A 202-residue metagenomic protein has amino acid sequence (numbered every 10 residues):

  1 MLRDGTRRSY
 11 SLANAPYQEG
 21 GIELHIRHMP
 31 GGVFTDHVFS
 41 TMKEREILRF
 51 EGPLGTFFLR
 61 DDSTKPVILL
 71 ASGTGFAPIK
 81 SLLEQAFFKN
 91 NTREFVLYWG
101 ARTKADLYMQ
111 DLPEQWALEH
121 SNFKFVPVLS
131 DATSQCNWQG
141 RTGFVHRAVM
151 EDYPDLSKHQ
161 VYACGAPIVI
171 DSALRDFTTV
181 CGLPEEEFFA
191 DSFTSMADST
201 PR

Functional and structural regions predicted by a protein language model:
M1-E46, R102-T103, L129-D131: Ferredoxin-reductase
G52-T64: A short, basic/flexible loop-to-alpha-helix module at the beginning of a structural domain
P66-I68, V96, Q160: Structural motif
S72-G73: Polyanionic, low-complexity intrinsically disordered segments
P78-F88: Histidine-anchored nucleotide/phosphate-binding helix
F88-V96: Phosphate-handling active-site elements
Y98-R202: Reductase modules of NAD(P)H-dependent flavoproteins
